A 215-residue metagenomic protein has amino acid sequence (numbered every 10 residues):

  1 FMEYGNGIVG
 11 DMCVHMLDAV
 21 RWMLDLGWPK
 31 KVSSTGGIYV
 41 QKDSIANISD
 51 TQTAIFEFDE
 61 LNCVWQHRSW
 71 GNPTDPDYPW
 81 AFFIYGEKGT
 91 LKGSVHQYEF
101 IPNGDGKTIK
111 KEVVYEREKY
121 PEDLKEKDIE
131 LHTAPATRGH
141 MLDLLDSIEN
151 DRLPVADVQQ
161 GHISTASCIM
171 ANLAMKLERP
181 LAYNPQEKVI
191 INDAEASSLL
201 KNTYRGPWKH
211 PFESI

Functional and structural regions predicted by a protein language model:
M2-Q159, I163-I215: Contiguous beta-strand/loop segments that form the cofactor/metal-binding neighborhood of enzyme cores
